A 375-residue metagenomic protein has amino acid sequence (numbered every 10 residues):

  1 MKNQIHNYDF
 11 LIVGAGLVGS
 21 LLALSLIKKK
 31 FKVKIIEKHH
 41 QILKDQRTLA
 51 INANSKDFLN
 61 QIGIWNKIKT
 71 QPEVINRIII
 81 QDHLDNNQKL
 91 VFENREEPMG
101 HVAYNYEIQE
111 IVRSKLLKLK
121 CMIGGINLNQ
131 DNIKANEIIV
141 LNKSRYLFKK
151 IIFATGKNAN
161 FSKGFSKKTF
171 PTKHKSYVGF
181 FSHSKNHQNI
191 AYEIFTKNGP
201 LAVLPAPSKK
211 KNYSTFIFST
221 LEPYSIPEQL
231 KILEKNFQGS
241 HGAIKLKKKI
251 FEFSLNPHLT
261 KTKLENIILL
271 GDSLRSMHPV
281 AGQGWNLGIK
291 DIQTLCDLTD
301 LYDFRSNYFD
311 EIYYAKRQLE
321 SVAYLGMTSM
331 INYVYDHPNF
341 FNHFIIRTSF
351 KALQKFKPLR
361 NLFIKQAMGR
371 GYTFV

Functional and structural regions predicted by a protein language model:
K2-G16: Beta1/beta-strand and adjacent pyrophosphate-binding region of the FAD-binding site in flavoprotein oxidoreductases
I5, D57-Q61, P72-K163, F170-V178: Conserved N-terminal helical subregion
V13, S25-R47: Glycine-rich FAD pyrophosphate-binding loop
G19-S20: N-terminal Rossmann-fold NAD(P) dinucleotide-binding loop
H40-N60: Conserved N-terminal glycine-rich FAD pyrophosphate-binding loop of Rossmann-like flavoproteins
S144-R145, K150-I250: Conserved FAD-binding catalytic core of PHBH/FMO-like flavoproteins
Y224-N307: FAD/FMN-dependent oxidoreductases across multiple families
D297-V375: C-terminal helical "tail/cap" subdomain of flavin- and related membrane-associated enzymes
